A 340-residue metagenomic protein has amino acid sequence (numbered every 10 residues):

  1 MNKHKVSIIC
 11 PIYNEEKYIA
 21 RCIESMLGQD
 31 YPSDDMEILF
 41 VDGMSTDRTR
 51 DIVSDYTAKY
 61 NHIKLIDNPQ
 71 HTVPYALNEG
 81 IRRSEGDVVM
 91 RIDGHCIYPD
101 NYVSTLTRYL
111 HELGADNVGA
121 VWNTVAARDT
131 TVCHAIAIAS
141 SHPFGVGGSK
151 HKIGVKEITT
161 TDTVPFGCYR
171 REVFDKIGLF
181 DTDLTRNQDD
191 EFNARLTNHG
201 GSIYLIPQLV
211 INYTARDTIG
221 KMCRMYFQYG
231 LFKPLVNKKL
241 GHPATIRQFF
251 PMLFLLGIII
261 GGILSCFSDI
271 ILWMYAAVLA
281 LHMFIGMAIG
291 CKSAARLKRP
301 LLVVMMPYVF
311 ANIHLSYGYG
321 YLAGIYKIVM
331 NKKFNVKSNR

Functional and structural regions predicted by a protein language model:
M1-G28: N-proximal low-complexity "stem/linker" segments adjacent to membrane-targeting elements
H4-S7, E37, E191: Cell-envelope/extracellular polymer assembly enzymes that use nucleotide-activated donors
D42-D51, Q70, D93-P99: A conserved acidic beta->alpha catalytic loop
N68-S84, T105, V164: Glycine-rich, basic loop-to-helix element that forms the pyrophosphate-binding segment of sugar-nucleotide handling
V89: Short aromatic/hydrophobic "clamp" motif used to bind/position activated sugar donors
N101-H134, I138, L209-V210, T214: Conserved donor NDP-sugar-binding/catalytic core segment of glycosyltransferases
A126, D175, D181-A244: Catalytic donor/gating beta->alpha subdomain of glycosyltransferases that bind UDP-sugars
F254-V329: Membrane-embedded multi-pass helical conduit in multi-pass membrane proteins, especially envelope-biosynthetic
